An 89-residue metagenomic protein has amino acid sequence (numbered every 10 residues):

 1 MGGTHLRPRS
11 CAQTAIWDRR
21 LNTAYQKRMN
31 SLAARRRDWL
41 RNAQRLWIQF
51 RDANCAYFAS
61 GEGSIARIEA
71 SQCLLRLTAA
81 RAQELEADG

Functional and structural regions predicted by a protein language model:
M1-G89: N-terminal alpha-helical modules
